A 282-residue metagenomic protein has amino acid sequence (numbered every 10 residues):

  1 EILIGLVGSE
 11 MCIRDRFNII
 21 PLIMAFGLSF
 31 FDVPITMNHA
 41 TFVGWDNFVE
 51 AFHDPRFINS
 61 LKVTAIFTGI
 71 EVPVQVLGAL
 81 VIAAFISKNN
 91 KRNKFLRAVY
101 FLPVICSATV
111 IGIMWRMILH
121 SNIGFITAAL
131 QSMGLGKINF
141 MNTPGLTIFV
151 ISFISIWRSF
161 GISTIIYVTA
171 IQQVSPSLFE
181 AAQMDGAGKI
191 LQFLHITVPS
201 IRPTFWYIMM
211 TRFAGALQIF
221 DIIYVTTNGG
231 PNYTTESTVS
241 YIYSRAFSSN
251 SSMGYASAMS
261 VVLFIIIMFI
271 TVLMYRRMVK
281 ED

Functional and structural regions predicted by a protein language model:
E1-G8: Positively charged, low-complexity/disordered segments
S9-E10, R14-D282: A structural signal for multi-pass alpha-helical bundles of membrane permease subunits that mediate small-molecule
